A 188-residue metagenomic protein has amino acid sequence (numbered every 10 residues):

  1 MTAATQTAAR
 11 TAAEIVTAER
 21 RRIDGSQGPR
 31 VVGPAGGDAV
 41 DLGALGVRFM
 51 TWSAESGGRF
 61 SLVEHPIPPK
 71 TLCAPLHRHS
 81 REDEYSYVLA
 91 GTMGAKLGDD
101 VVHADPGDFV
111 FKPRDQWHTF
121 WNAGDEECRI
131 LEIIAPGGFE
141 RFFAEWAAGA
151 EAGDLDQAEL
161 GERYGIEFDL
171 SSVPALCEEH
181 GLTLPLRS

Functional and structural regions predicted by a protein language model:
T2-S53: Long, hydrophobic/aromatic N-terminal blocks
G33, D99-W117: Short acidic-glycine-tyrosine-enriched beta hairpin
A35-L76, E82-D83: A short glycine-rich, His/Asp/Glu-containing loop-to-beta-strand
E64-P68, R78-L97, I133-I134: Short, conserved beta-strand element in jelly-roll/cupin
L76, G98, H118-F120: Soluble, non-transmembrane catalytic domains of enzymes that act on hydrophobic metabolites at membranes
G94, R114-E140: Ligand-binding loop in jelly-roll beta-barrel domains
W146-S188: Acidic/histidine-enriched, glycine/proline-rich intrinsically disordered or flexible terminal extensions
